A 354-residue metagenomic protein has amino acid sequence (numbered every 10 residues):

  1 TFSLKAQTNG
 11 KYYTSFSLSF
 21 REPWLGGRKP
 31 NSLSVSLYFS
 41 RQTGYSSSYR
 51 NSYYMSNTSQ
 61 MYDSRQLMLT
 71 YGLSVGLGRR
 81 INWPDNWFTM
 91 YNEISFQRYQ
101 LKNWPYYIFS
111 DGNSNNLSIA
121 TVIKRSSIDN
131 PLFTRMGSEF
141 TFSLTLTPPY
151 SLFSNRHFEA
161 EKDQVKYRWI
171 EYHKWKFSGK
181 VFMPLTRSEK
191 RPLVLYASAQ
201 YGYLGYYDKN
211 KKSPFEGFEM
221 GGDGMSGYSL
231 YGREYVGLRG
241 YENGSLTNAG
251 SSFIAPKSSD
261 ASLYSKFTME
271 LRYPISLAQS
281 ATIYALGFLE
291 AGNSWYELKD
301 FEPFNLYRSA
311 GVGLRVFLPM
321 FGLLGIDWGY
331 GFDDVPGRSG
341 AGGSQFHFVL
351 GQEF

Functional and structural regions predicted by a protein language model:
T1-F133, S138-E139, L246-T247, S251 (+2 more regions): Gram-negative/organellar outer-membrane beta-barrel architecture
G26-K29, W83-N86, D129, L185-R191 (+2 more regions): Short coil turns and loop connectors of transmembrane beta-barrels in diderm outer membranes and organellar homologs
P105-I275, G287-F288, W295-E297, R338-S339 (+1 more regions): C-terminal outer-membrane beta-barrel translocator/porin domains of Gram-negative envelope proteins and their
R239, G292-S309: Outer-membrane beta-barrel transmembrane domain signature
A281-I283, G287, E302: Generic long, charged, amphipathic alpha-helical segments
F301-F332, P336-S339: C-terminal structured "cap/appendage" subdomains that terminate the fold
